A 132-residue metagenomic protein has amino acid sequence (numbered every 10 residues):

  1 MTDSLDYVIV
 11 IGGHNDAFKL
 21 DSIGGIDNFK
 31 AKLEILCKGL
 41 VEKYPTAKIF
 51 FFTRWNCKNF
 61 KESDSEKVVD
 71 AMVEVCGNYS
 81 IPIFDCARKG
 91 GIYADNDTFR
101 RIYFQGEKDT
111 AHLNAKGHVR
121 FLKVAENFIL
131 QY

Functional and structural regions predicted by a protein language model:
M1-K30: Oxyanion-hole/transition-state-stabilizing segment in secreted/luminal serine hydrolases and related acyltransferases
M1-L5, K38-Y44, C86-I92: Short, functional N-terminal and low-complexity linear motifs
D3, D27, A31-K38, E42 (+4 more regions): Solvent-exposed, polar/charged alpha-helical surfaces in well-ordered, non-transmembrane soluble domains, broadly
D6-G12, K48-T53, P82-C86, H112: Structural recognition of the beta-strand scaffold that forms the well-ordered cores of secreted hydrolase catalytic
I11-N15, C37-D70: Active-site segments of SGNH/GDSL-like serine hydrolases that catalyze O-acetyl group transfer/hydrolysis on lipids
D21, A47, A125-E126: Ubiquitous "structural anchor" signal
G24-K32, F60-K67: Alpha-helix N-cap and loop-to-helix initiation/capping positions
N56-Y132: Catalytic His-Asp segment of secreted/periplasmic serine-dependent ester chemistry enzymes
